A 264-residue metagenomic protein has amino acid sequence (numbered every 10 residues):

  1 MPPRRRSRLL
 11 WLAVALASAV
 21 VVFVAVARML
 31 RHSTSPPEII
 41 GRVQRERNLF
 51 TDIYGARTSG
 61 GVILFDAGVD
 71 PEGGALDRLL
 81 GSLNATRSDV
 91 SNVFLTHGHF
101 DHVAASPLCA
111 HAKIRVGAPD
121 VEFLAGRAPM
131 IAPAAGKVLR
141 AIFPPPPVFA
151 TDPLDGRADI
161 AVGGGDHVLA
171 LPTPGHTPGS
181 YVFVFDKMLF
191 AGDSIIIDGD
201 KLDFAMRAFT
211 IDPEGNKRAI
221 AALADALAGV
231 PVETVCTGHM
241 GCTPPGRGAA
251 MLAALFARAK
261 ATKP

Functional and structural regions predicted by a protein language model:
R4-G61, G229: Zn-dependent metallo-beta-lactamase
S33-S82, V182-I197: Conserved beta-strand hairpin/beta-sheet module of binuclear metal-dependent hydrolase folds, prominently
P37-I40, P119-L171, I211-A228, V232: Metallo-beta-lactamase
G61-N92, K137-A150: Pre-active-site segment of Zn-dependent metallo-hydrolases
F65, V116-A118, L124, A191-G192: Hydrophobic residues in well-ordered beta-strands that form the structural core
D70-P71, D159, H167-P172, P178-M251 (+1 more regions): Metallo-beta-lactamase
G73-V116, T234: Active-site metal-binding motif and surrounding structural segment of the metallo-beta-lactamase
D101, E122, C242-P245: Short, active-site-adjacent cap segments at secondary-structure transitions
